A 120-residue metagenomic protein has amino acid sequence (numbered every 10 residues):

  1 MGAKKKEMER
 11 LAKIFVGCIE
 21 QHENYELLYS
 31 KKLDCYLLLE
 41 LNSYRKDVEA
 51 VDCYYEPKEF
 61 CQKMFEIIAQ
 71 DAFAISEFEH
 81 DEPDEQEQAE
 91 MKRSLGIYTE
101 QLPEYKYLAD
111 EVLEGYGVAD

Functional and structural regions predicted by a protein language model:
G2-Q21, Y116: Negatively charged, low-complexity tracts enriched in Asp/Glu with abundant Ser/Thr
H22-N24, L33: Short, surface-exposed coil-to-beta transition loops
Y29-A109, L113-G115: Acidic, low-complexity, intrinsically disordered interaction modules
